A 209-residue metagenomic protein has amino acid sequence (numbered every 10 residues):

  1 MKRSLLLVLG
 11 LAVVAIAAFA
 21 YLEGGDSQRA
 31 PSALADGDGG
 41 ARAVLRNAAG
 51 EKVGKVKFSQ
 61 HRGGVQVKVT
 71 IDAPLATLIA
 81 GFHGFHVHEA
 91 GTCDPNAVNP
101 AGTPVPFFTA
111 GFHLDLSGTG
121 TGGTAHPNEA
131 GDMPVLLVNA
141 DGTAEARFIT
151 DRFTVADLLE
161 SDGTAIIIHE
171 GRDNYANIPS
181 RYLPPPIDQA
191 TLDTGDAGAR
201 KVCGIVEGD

Functional and structural regions predicted by a protein language model:
L5-G10, A18-D209: N-terminal leader/targeting pre-sequences
